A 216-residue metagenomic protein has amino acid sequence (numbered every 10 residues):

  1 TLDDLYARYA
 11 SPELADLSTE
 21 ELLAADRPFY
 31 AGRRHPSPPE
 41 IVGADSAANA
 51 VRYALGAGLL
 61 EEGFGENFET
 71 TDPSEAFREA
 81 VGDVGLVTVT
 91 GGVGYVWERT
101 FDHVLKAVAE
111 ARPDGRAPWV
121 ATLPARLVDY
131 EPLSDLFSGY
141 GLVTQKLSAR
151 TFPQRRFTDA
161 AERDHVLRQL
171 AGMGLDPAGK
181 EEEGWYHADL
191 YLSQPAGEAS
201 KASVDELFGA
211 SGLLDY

Functional and structural regions predicted by a protein language model:
T1-P73: Class I SAM-dependent methyltransferase SAM/SAH-binding core
S74-V87: A short acidic, Gly/Pro-enriched loop at the edge of an enzyme's catalytic core that lines a small-molecule cofactor
L86-T88, A111-V128: Conserved beta-strand signature within the Rossmann-like core of class I S-adenosyl-L-methionine
G91-V108: A short, conserved alpha-helix within the catalytic core of class I
G94, P124-Y130, A149-F152: Short "lid" loop at the C-terminus of a central beta-strand within the Rossmann-like core of SAM-dependent
P132-Y140: Short, aromatic/basic amphipathic alpha-helical patches
T144-L207: Class I S-adenosyl-L-methionine
L207-Y216: Short, cationic low-complexity segments
